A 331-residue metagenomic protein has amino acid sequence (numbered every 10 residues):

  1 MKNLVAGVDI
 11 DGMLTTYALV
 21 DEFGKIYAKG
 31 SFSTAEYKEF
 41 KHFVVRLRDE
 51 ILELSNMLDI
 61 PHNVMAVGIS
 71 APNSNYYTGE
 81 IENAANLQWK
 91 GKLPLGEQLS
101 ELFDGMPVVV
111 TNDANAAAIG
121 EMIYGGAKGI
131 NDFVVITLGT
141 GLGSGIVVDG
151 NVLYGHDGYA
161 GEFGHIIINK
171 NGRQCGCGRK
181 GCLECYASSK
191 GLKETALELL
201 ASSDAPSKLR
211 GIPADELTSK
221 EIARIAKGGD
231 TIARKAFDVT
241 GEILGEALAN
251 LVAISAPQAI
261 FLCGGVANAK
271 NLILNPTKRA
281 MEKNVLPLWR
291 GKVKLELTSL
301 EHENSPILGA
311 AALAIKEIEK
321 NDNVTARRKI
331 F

Functional and structural regions predicted by a protein language model:
K2-V45, D49, H62, E80-N83: Short glycine-rich, Thr/Ser-proximal phosphate-binding strand/loop in the N-terminal lobe of ATP-dependent enzymes
V5-D9, V64-G68, F133-T137, G143-G145 (+2 more regions): Short glycine-aspartate micro-motif
T15, V110-A114, I168-D204: Glycine-rich phosphate-binding loop plus the immediately following alpha-helix
V20, V109-I123, N268-L274, K278-F331: Glycine-rich phosphate-binding/hydrolytic loop that grips phosphoryl groups
F40-R48, L52, H62-V67, N73-V134 (+1 more regions): Glycine-rich phosphate-binding loop and adjoining helix at the ATP-binding site of ATP-dependent phosphoryl-transfer
L47-V67, M106-P107, G126, L200 (+2 more regions): Phosphate/pyrophosphate-binding loops at sites that engage ATP/ADP/AMP, CoA/4′-phosphopantetheine, polyphosphate
K128-A187: Glycine-rich phosphate-binding loop of actin/hexokinase-like ATP-binding domains
L183-F261, V293-K294: A mobile "lid/hinge" subdomain adjacent to the ATP/sugar-phosphate binding pocket shared across diverse ATP-dependent
